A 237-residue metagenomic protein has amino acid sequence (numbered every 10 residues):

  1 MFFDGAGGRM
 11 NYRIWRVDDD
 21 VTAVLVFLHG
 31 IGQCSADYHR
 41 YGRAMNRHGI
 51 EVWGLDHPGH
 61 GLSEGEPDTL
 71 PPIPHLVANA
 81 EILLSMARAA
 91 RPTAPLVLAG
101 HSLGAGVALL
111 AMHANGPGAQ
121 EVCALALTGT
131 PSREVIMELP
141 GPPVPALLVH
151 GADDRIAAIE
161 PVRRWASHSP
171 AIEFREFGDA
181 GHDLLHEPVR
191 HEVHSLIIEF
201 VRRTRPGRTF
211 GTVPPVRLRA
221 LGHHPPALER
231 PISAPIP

Functional and structural regions predicted by a protein language model:
M1-V17: N-terminal cap/lid segment of alpha/beta-hydrolase-fold proteins
G30-Q33, A152: Active-site glycine-rich loops that stabilize anionic/oxyanionic intermediates across multiple enzyme folds
A44-G65: Conserved alpha/beta-hydrolase
L70-A89: Alpha/beta-hydrolase active-site loop
R88, P95-M137: Primarily recognizes the serine-hydrolase "nucleophile elbow" in alpha/beta-hydrolase and SGNH/GDSL folds
P142, L148-H150, D154: Short beta-strand/loop motif that positions the catalytic acidic residue of the alpha/beta-hydrolase fold
R155-P161: Conserved alpha/beta-hydrolase "acid-adjacent" motif
D179-P237: Catalytic active-site module of serine/aspartate enzymes centered on a nucleophile-bearing elbow/loop
